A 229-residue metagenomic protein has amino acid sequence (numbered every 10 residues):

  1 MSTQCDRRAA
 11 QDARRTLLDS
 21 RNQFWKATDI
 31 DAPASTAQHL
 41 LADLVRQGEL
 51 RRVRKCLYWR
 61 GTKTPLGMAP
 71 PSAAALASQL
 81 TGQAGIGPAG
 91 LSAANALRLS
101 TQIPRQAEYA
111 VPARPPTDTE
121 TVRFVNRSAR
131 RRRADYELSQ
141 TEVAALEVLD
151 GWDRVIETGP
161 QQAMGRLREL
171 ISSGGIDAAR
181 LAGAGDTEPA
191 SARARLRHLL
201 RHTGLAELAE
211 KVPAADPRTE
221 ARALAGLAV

Functional and structural regions predicted by a protein language model:
S2-G82: Short beta-edge/loop segments at beta->alpha junctions of small alpha/beta modules that act as binding/recognition
A27, G90, R193: Generic structural marker for isolated residues within well-ordered, non-membrane alpha-helices of soluble domains
T28-D29, Q106-E108, Q161-Q162: Short coil/turn segments at secondary-structure boundaries
T36-H39, P88, Q140: Short, well-structured alpha-helical interface segments that form or flank functional binding sites
R46, R98-Q102, D150, R154: Short helix-capping and hinge/turn segments at secondary-structure transitions, especially at repeat and domain
E49, T101, I171-G175: Short alpha-helix boundary/capping elements
R52-G61, S78-R127: Short gly/ser-rich loop at a beta-strand->alpha-helix junction or flexible surface loop bordering the NTP-binding
R130-V229: Hydrophobic alpha-helical interaction segments
